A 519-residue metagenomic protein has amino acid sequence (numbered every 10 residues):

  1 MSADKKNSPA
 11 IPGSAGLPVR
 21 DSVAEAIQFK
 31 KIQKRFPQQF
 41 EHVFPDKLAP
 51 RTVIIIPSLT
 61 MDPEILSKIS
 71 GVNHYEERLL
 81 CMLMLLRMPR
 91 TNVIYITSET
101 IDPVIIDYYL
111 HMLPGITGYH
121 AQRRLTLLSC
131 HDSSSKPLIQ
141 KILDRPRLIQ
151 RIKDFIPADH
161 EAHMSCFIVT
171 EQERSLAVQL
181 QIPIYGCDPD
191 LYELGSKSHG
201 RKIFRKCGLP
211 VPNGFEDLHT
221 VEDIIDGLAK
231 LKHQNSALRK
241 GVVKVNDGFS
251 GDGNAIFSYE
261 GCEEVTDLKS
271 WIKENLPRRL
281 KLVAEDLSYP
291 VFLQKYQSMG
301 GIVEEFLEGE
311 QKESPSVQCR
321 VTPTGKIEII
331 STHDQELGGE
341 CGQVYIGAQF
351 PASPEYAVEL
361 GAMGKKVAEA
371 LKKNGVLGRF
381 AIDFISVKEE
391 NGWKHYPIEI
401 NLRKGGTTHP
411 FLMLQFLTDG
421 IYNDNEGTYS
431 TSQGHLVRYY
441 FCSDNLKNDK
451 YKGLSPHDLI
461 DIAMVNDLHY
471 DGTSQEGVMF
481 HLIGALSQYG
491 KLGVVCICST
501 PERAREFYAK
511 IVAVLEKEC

Functional and structural regions predicted by a protein language model:
M1-G195: ATP-binding N-terminal substructure of ATP-dependent carboxylate-amine bond-forming enzymes
D107, L176-Q179, G227, D252-Y259 (+3 more regions): Short acidic, glycine/serine/threonine-rich loops at helix termini
I168-V169, L218, D247-F249, E305-E308 (+4 more regions): Short, flexible loop/turn elements at secondary-structure junctions
D190-G300, F350-A362: Active-site nucleotide/adenylate-binding loops and adjacent lid/helix of ATP-dependent enzymes
S258-G261, V321-K326, V387-N391: Short acidic-glycine loop/turn motifs at beta-strand connectors
Y289-Q311, I329, C341-G392, T431-L468: A long amphipathic alpha-helix within ATP-dependent nucleotide-binding catalytic cores
L337-G338, P397-F411: Glycine-rich phosphate/pyrophosphate-binding beta-alpha loops
D419-C519: Peripheral (often C-terminal) accessory segments that flank ATP-dependent C-N-forming ligase machineries
